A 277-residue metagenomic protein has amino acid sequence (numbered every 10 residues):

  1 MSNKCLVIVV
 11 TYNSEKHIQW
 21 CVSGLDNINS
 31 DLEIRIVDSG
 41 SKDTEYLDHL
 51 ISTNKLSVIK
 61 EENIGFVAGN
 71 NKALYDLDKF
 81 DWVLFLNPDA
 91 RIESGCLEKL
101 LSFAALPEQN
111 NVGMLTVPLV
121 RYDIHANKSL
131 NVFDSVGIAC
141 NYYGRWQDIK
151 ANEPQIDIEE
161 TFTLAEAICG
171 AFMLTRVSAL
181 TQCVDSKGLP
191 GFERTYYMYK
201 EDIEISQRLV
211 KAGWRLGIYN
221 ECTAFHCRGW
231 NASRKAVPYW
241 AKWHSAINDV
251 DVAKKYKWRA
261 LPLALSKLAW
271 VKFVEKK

Functional and structural regions predicted by a protein language model:
M1-G24: N-proximal low-complexity "stem/linker" segments adjacent to membrane-targeting elements
S23-L32: Short, acidic, metal-binding catalytic loop of nucleotide-sugar glycosyltransferases
G24, D38-L47: A conserved acidic beta->alpha catalytic loop
L32-G40, I59-K60: Short beta-strand/loop segment that forms part of the nucleotide-sugar
E61-L77, P88: Glycine-rich, basic loop-to-helix element that forms the pyrophosphate-binding segment of sugar-nucleotide handling
F80-R91: Short beta-strand-to-loop acidic/aromatic patch adjacent to the donor-nucleotide binding site
K99-Y197, I203, A212: Acidic/His-rich active-site region of diverse nucleotide-sugar glycosyltransferases
K211-K277: Active-site-adjacent helix/loop segment of glycosyltransferases that harbors family-specific signature motifs
